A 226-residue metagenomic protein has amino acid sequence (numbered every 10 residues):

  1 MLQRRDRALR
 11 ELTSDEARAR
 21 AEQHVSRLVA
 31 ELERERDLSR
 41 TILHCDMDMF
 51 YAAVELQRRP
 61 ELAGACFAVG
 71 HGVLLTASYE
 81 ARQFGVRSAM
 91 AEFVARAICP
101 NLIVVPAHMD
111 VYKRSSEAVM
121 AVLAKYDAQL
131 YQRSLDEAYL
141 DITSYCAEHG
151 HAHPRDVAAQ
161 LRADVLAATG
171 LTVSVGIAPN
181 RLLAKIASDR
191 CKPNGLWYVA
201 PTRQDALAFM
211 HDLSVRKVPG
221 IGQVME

Functional and structural regions predicted by a protein language model:
M1-E226: Gly/Gly-Pro- and Ser/Thr-rich, intrinsically disordered tail segments characteristic of DNA damage-repair and tolerance
